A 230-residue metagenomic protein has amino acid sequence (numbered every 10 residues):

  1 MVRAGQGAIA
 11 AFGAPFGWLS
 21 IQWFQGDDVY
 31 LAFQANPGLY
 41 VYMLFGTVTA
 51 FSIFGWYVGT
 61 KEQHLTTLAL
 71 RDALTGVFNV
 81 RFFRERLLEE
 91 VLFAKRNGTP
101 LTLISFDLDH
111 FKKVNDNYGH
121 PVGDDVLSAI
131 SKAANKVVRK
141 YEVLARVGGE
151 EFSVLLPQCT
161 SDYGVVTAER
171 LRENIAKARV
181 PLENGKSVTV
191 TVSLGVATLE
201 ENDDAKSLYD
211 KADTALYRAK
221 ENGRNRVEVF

Functional and structural regions predicted by a protein language model:
M1-T60: N-terminal membrane insertion elements
T66, V80-P100, K112, S131-R139 (+1 more regions): Short regulatory alpha-helical coupling segments that immediately precede and/or link into cyclic nucleotide signaling
T67-E85, F106-H120, S128: Conserved nucleotide-binding and Mg2+-coordinating catalytic segments in signaling enzymes
S131-K132, Y163-P181, K211-D213: Alpha-helical scaffold within the catalytic cores of cyclic-nucleotide enzymes
K136-Y141, E173-G185, T198, L216-R218 (+1 more regions): Short catalytic/binding micro-motifs of nucleotide second-messenger systems
V143-R146: A short pre-motif secondary-structure segment
L155-G164, E183-S187, V192-D210: Catalytic strand-loop-helix junctions within cyclic-nucleotide turnover domains
V165, E169, A197-F230: Catalytic-core segments of nucleotide cyclases and related cyclic-nucleotide turnover enzymes
